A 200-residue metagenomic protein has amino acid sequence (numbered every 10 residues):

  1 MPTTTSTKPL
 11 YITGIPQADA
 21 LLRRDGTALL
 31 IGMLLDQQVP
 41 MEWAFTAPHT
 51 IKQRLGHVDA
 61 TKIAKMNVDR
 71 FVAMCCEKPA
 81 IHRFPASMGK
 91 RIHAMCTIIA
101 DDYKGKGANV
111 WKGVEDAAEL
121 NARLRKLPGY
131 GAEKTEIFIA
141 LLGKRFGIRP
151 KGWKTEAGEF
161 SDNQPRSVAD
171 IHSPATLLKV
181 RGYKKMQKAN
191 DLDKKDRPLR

Functional and structural regions predicted by a protein language model:
M1-D19, R24, A117-R123, A132-R200: C-terminal accessory module of base-excision DNA glycosylases/AP lyases that mediates lesion recognition and DNA
Q17-A28, Q38, H82-S87: Structural motif
L30-L34: Short, aromatic/basic-rich helix-turn unit that serves as a nucleic-acid recognition element
V39-W43, G56, A100-Y103, F146-G147: Short alpha-helix boundary/capping elements
F45-I51: Short Gly/aromatic-enriched secondary-structure transition segments
I51-R125: Alpha-helical ds-nucleic-acid-binding substructure associated with the helix-hairpin-helix region of base-excision DNA
